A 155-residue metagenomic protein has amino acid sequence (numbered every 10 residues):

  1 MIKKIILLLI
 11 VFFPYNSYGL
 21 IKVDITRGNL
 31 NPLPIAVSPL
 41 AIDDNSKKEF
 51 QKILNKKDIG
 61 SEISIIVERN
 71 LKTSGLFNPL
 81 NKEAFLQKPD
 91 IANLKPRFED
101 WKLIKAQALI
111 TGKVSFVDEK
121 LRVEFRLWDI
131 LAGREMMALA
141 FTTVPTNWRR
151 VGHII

Functional and structural regions predicted by a protein language model:
K4-P14: Sec-dependent N-terminal signal peptides
L8, P32, D44, L86-Q87 (+3 more regions): A broad, structure-centric signal for solvent-exposed, well-ordered loop/edge residues that line or flank functional
V11, I42, T111-V114: Hydrophobic/anchoring residues in structured secondary elements
Y15-G19: Sec/Tat signal peptide C-region and signal peptidase I cleavage site
I21, A92-I154: Amphipathic beta-strand/beta-sheet edge segments enriched in Tyr/Trp
T26-R97: Short beta-strand->alpha-helix linker/helix-N-cap micro-motif that forms a surface specificity/interaction loop
